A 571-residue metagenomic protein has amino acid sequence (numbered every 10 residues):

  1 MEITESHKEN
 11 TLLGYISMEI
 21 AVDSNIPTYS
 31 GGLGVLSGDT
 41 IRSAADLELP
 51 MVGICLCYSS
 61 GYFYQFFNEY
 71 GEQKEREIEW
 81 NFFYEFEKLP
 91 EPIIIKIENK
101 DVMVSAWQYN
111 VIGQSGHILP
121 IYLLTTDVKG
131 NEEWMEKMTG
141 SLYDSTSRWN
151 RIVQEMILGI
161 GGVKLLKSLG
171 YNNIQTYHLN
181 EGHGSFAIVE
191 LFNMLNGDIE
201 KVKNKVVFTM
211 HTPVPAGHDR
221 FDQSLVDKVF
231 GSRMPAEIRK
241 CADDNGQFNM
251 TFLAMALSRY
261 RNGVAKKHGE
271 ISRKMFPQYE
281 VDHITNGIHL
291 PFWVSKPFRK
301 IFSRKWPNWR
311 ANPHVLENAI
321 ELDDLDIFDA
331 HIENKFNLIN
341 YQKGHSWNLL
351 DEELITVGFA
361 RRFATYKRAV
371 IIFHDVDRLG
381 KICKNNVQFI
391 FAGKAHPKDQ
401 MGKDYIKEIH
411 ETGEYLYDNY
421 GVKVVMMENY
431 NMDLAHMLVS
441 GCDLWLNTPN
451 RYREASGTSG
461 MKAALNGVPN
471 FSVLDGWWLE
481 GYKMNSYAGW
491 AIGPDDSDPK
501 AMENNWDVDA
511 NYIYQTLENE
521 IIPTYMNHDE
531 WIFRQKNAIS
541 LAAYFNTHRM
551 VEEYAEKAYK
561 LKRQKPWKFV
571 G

Functional and structural regions predicted by a protein language model:
M1-G571: Catalytic cores of carbohydrate-active enzymes across secretory and cytosolic contexts
